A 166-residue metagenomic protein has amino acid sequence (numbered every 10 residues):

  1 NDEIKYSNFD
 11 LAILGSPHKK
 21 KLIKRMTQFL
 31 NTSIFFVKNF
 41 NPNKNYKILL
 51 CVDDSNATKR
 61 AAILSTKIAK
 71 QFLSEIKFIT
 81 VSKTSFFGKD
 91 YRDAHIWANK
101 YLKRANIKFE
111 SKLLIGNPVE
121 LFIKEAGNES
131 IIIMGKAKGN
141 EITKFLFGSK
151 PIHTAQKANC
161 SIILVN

Functional and structural regions predicted by a protein language model:
N1, L114-V119: Charged docking surfaces used in two-component/phosphorelay signaling
D2-P42, N128-N166: Gly/Ser-rich helix-loop-strand patches that form or flank binding pockets for ribonucleotide-derived cofactors
K21, K44, F86, V119-L121 (+1 more regions): Generic structural signal for helix capping and beta-alpha/helix-loop junctions
K24, T66, N99, E120 (+1 more regions): Active-site phosphate/pyrophosphate- and oxyanion-stabilizing loops and adjacent acidic/basic residues in soluble
V37, I79-V81, K112-G116, V165: Conserved beta-strand termini and adjacent loop/short-helix elements that scaffold enzyme active sites in alpha/beta
K47-K112, E125: Small/aliphatic-rich secondary-structure junction motif
